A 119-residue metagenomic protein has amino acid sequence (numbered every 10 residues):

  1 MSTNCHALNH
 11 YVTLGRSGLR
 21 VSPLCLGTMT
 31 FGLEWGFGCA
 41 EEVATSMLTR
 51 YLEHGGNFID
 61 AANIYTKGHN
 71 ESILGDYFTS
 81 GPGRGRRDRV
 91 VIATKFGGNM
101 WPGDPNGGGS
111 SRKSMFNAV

Functional and structural regions predicted by a protein language model:
M1-V91: N-terminal binding-site loop/beta-alpha segment at the start of enzyme catalytic domains that lines or forms
T30-W35, N99-P105: A short acidic, helix-capping loop that chelates divalent metal ions and anchors anionic groups
L48-L52, F96-M100, A118-V119: A short, hydrophobic secondary-structure junction motif
I73-Y77, K95, S114-A118: Generic beta-strand or strand-like secondary-structure segments
R87-W101: A short, structured active-site edge motif that brings together acidic residues
W101-V119: Glycine/proline-rich, positively charged, aromatic-decorated active-site loop/lid region on the catalytic face
